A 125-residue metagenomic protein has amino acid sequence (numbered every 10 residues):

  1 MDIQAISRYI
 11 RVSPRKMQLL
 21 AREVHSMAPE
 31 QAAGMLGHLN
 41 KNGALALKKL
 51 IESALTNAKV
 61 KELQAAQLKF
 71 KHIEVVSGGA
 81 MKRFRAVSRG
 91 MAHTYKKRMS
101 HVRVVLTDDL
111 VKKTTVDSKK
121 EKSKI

Functional and structural regions predicted by a protein language model:
M1-V75, M99-T115, K119-K124: Ribosome large-subunit tunnel/peptidyl-transferase-proximal elements
V76-M81: Short, charged/polar surface micro-motifs in flexible loops or helix N-caps
K82-M91: Short, low-complexity, polybasic intrinsically disordered segments
G90-R98: C-terminal structural segments of small proteins and small subunits
